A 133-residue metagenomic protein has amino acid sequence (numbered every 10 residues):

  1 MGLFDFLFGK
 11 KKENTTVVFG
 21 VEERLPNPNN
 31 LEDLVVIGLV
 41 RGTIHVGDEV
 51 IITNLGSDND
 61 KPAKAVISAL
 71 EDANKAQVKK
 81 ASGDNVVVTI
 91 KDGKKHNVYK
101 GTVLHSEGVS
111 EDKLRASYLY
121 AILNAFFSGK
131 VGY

Functional and structural regions predicted by a protein language model:
M1-G9: Short acidic, low-complexity intrinsically disordered linear motifs used for protein-protein interactions
K11-R41, E49-Y133: Beta-strand/loop-dominated core regions that host nucleotide or nucleotide-derived cofactor-binding catalytic loops
